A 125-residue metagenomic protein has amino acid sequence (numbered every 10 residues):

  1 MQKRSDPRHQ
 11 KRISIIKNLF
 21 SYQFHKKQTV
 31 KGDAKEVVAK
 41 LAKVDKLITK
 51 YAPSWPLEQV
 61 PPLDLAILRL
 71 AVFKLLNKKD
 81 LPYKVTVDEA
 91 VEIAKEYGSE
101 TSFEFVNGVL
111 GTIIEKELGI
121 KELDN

Functional and structural regions predicted by a protein language model:
M1-Y97, F103, V109-N125: N-terminal interaction/assembly modules
